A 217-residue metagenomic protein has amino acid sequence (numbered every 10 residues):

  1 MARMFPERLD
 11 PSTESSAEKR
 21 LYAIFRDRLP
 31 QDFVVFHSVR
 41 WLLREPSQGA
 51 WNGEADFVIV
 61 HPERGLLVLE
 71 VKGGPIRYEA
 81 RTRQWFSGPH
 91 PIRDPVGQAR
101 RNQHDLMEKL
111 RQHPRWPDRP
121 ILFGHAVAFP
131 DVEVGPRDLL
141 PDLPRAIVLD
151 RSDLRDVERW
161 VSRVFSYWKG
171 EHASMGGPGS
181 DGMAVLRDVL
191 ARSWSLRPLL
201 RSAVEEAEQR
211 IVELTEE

Functional and structural regions predicted by a protein language model:
M1-E216: Intrinsically disordered, low-complexity Ser/Thr/Pro/Gly-rich regulatory segments
